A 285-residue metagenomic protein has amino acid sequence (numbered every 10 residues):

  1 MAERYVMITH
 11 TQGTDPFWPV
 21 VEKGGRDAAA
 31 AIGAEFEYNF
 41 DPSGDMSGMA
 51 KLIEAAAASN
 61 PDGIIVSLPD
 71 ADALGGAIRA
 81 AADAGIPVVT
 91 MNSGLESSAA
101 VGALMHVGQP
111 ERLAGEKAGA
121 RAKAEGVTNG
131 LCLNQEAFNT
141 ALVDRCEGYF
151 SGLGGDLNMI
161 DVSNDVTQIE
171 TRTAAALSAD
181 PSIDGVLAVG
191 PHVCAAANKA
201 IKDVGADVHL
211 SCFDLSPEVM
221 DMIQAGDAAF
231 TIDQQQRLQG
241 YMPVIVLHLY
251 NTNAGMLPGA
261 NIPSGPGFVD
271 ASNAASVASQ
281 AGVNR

Functional and structural regions predicted by a protein language model:
M1-R4, A57, R79-I86, N284-R285: Short, low-complexity disordered leader/linker segments with a strong preference for bacterial N-terminal type II
E3, G152-D156, L238-R285: Hinge/cleft segment of the Venus flytrap/periplasmic-binding protein
R4-G24, A28, I32, E37-I53 (+4 more regions): Extracytoplasmic "Venus flytrap"
P16-I32, A114-A118, A137-L157, R172 (+2 more regions): Short, solvent-exposed amphipathic alpha-helices that sit in or adjacent to ligand/effector-binding or catalytic
A29-S43, N129-C132, Y149-E170: Short beta-strand elements in bilobed, periplasmic/extracellular small-molecule ligand-binding domains
M49, M105-G130, I169-E170, L215-V219 (+1 more regions): Hydrophobic alpha-helical segments within soluble ligand-binding/sensing domains
E54, D62-A82, N158, V162-M222: Hydrophobic alpha-helical
A71-L113, D214-A229, S279: Flexible loop/hinge segments that line or gate small-molecule binding clefts
